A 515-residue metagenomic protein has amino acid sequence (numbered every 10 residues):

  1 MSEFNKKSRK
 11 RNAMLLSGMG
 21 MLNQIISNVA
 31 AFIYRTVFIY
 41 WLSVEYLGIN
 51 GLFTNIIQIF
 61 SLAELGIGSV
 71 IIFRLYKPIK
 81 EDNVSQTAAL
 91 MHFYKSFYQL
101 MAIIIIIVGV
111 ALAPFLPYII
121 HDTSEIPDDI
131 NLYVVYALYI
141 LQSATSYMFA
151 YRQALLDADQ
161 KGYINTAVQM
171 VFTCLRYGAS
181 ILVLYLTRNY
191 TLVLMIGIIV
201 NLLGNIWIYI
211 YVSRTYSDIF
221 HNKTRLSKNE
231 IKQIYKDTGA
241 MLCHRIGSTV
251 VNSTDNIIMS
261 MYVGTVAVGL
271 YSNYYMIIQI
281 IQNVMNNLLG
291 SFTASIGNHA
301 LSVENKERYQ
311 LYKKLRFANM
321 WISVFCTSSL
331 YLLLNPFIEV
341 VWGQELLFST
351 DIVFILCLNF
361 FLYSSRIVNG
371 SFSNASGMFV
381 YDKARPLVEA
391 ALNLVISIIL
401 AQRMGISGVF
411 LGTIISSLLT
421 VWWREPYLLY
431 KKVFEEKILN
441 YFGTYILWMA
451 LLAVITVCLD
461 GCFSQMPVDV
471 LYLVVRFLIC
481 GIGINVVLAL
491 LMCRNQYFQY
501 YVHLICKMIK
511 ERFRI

Functional and structural regions predicted by a protein language model:
M1-A13, T191, I208-N252, S295 (+3 more regions): Interhelical loop/hinge segments that connect adjacent transmembrane helices in multipass membrane
M1-A30, S85-H92, S96, I130-L132 (+4 more regions): N-terminal membrane topogenesis motif
S2-F4, F434-E436, V457-I515: Membrane-proximal transmembrane or re-entrant/amphipathic helices at the cytosolic face
L15-R35, L47, I196-I208, V212 (+4 more regions): Transmembrane helical elements of multi-pass membrane transporters/channels
N23-I26, T166-T215, Q233, L387-L392 (+2 more regions): Hydrophobic alpha-helical transmembrane segments
Y34, L65-E81, A158, Y216-F220 (+3 more regions): Helix-loop junctions and terminal segments of transmembrane helices in multi-pass membrane transport/translocation
F38-S61, L90, Y190-M195, E230-D237 (+4 more regions): Interfacial/gating helices of multi-pass transporter permease domains
L141-V171, I181, L186, T191 (+2 more regions): Membrane-interface junctions at transmembrane-helix termini in multi-pass inner-membrane proteins
